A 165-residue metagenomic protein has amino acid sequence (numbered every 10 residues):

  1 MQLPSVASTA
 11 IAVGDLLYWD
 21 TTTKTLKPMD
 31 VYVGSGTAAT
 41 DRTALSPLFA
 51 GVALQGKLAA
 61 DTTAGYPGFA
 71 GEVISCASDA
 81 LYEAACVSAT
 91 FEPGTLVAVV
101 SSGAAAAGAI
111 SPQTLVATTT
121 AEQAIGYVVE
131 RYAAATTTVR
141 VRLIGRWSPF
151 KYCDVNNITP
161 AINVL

Functional and structural regions predicted by a protein language model:
M1-L165: Surface-exposed, low-hydrophobicity beta-strand/loop segments enriched in small/polar/acidic residues
